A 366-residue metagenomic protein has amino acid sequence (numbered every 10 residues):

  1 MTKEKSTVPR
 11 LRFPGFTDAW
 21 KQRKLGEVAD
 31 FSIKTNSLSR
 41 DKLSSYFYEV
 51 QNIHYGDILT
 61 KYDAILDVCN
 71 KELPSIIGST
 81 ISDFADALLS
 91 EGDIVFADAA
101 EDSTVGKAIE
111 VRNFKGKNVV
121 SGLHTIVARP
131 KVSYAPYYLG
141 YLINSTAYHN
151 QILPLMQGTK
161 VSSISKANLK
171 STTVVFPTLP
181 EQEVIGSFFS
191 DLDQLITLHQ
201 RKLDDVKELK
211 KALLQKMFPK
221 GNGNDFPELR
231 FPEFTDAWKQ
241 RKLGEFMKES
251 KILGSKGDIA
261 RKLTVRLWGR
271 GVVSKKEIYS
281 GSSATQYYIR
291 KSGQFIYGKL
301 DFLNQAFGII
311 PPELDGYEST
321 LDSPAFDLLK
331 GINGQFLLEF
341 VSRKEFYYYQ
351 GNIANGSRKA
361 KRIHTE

Functional and structural regions predicted by a protein language model:
M1-T17, R201-D236: Short amphipathic coiled-coil heptad-repeat segments
R12-N36, S171, L229-L253: Non-catalytic DNA-recognition/assembly elements of restriction-modification systems
F13-P14, I185-I196, F231-P232: Hydrophobic structural patches
Q22-R23, L198-Q200: Amphipathic, low-proline, heptad-repeat alpha-helices and/or compositionally biased low-complexity charged/polar-rich
A29-F176, G244-E366: DNA target-recognition domains and sequence-specific DNA-contacting regions of bacterial/archaeal
